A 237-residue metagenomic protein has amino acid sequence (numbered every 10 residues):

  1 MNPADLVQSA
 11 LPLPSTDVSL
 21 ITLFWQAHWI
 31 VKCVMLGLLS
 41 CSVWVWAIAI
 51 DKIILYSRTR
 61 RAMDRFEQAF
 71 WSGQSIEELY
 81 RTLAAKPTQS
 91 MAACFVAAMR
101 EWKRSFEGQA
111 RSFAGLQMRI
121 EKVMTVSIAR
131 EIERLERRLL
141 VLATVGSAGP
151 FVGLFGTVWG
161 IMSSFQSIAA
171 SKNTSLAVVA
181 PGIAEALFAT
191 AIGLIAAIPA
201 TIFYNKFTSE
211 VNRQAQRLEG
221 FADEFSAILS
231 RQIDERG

Functional and structural regions predicted by a protein language model:
M1-Q26: Short, strongly hydrophobic alpha-helical membrane anchors
P3, R60-V152, I161-S175, I202-G237: Predominantly long cytosolic amphipathic alpha-helical stalk/bundle segments
A27-L79: Transmembrane alpha-helix/interfacial motif
H28, W46, L79, F95 (+3 more regions): Residue-level signature of catalytic and energy-coupling elements of molecular machines, predominantly ATP/GTP-dependent
K32-M35, E136-A143, E185, A189: N-terminal membrane-entry
L39-T59, L154, I161, A196-V211: Alpha-helical transmembrane segments
K172-A186: Hydrophobic alpha-helical transmembrane segments and adjacent short intramembrane/lumenal linkers of inner/organellar
A186-A200: Hydrophobic alpha-helical transmembrane segments of polytopic membrane proteins
